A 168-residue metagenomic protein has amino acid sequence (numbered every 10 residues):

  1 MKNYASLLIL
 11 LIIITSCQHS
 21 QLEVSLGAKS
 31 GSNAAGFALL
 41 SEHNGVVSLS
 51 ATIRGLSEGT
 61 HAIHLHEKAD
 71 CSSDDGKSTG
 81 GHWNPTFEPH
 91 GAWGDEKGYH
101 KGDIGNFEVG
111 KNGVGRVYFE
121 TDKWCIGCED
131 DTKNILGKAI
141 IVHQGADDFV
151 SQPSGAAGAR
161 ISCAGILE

Functional and structural regions predicted by a protein language model:
Y4-I14: Sec-dependent N-terminal signal peptides
C17-T60, L65-E168: N-terminal leader/targeting pre-sequences
